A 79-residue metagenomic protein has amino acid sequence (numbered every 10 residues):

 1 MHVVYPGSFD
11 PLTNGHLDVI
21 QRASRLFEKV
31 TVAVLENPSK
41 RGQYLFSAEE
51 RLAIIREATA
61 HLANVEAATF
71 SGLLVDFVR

Functional and structural regions predicted by a protein language model:
M1-R79: Nucleotidyltransferase catalytic core that binds NTPs
